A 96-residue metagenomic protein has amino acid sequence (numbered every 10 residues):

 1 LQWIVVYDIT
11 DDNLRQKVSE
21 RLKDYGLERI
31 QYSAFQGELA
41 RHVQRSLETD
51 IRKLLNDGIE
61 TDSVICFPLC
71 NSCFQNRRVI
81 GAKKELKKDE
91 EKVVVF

Functional and structural regions predicted by a protein language model:
L1-H42: Extended, hydrophobic alpha-helical segments
D8-D12, D24, D50, D57 (+2 more regions): Acidic-enriched, low-complexity/disordered segments with a strong bias for Aspartate over Glutamate
N13-Q16, V43-L47, S72-Q75: A short linear-motif detector with a strong N-terminal bias
R21-L22, D50-N56, V79-A82: Intrinsically disordered, low-complexity boundary segments flanking structured domains
R29, L47, L55, L86-D89: Juxtamembrane helix-loop transition sites at the ends of transmembrane segments in multi-pass membrane proteins
Q36-G58, S63-C66: Aromatic/basic micro-patches that form nucleic-acid/chromatin recognition or nuclease catalytic surfaces
D57-V95: C-terminal structural segments of small proteins and small subunits
